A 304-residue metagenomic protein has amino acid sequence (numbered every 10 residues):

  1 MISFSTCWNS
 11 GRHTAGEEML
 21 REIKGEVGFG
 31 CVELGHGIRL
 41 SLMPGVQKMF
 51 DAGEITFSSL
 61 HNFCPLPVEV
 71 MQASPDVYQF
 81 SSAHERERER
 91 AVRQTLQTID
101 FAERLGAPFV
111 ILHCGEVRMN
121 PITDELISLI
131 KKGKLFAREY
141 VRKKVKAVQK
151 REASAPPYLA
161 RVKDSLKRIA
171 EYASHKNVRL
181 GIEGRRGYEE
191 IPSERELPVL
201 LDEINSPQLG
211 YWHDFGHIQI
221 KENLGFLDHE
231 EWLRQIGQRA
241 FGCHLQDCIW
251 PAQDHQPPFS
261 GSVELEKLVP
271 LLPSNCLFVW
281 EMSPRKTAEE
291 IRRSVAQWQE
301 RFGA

Functional and structural regions predicted by a protein language model:
M1-G25, L40, G45, D51-T56 (+4 more regions): Histidine-acidic metal/acid-base catalytic patches
C7-G11, H61-V68, G115-V117: Short glycine-enriched loops at secondary-structure junctions
G30-R39: A short beta-strand-loop structural module common to alpha/beta enzyme folds
H36, N62, C114-G115, R185 (+1 more regions): Active-site loop/turn elements of alpha/beta-hydrolase fold enzymes, especially the short glycine-/histidine-rich
F50-S74: Short hydrophobic interaction/assembly module
L66-A73, M119-I122, A252: Short acidic/His/Gly/Ser-rich catalytic and metal-binding motifs that mark active-site loops of diverse hydrolases
P75, Y140-K146, H244-I249: Short, basic/glycine-rich phosphate-binding loops at helix/coil junctions that contact nucleotide phosphates
F80-G210: Active-site acidic/histidine proton-transfer and metal-coordination neighborhood in alpha/beta enzyme cores
